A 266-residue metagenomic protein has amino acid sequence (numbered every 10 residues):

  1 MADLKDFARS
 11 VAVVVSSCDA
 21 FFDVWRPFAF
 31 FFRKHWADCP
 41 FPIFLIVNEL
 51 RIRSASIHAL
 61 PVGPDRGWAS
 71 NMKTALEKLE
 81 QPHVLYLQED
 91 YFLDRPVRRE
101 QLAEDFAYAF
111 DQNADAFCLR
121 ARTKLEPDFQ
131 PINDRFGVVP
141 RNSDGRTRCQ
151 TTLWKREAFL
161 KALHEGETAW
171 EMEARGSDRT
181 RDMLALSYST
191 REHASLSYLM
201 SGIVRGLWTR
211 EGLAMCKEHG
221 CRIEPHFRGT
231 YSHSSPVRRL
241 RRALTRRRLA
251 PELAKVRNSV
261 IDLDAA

Functional and structural regions predicted by a protein language model:
M1-N71, L76-K78, P82-H83: N-terminal anchoring/stem segment of glycosyltransferases
M1-S10, S16, G220-A266: Membrane-proximal basic amphipathic "stem/tether" segments
F44-L45, L85-Y86, D115-R120, A185-T190: A structural signal for short, well-ordered beta-strand segments and their strand-loop junctions that often border
P82-F92: Short beta-strand-to-loop acidic/aromatic patch adjacent to the donor-nucleotide binding site
P96-L125: Conserved donor-nucleotide/metal-binding helix-loop-beta segment in metal-dependent transferases, i.e., the alpha-helix
F129-D144: Short, flexible, basic/aromatic active-site loop/helix in glycosyltransferases
R146-E211: Catalytic core and acceptor-binding pocket of nucleotide-sugar-dependent glycosyltransferases
